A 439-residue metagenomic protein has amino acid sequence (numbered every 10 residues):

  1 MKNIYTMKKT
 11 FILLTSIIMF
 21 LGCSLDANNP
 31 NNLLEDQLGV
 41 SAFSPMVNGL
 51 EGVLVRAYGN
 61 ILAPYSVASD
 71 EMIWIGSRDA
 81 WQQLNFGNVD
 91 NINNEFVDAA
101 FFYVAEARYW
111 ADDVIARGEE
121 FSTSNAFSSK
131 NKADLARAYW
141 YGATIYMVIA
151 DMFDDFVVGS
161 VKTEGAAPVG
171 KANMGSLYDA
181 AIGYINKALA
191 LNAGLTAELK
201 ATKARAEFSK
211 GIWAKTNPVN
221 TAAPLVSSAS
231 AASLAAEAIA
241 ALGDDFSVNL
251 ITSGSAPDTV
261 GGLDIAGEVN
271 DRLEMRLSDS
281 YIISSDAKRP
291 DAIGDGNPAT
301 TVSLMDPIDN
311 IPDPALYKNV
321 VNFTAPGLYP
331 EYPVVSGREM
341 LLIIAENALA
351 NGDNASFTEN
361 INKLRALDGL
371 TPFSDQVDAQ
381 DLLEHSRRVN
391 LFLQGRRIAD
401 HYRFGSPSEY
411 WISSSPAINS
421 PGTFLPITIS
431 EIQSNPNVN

Functional and structural regions predicted by a protein language model:
M1-L21: Sec-dependent bacterial lipoprotein signal peptides
C23-S69, I73, E409-N439: Membrane-proximal, proline-rich intrinsically disordered regions
S44, W81-M152, N186-A193, L328-G337 (+2 more regions): Conserved, well-structured interaction surfaces
Q83, Y178, V219-L341, Q376 (+6 more regions): Hydrophobic-face positions in mid-chain alpha helices that act as interaction patches
W110, V114, Y139, L177 (+5 more regions): Alpha-helical solenoid repeat scaffolds, predominantly canonical TPR units
A150-V157, S209-V219, G352-D353: Short coil/turn linking the two alpha-helices of tandem helical-hairpin repeats
I361-N439: CBM-like carbohydrate-recognition segments
